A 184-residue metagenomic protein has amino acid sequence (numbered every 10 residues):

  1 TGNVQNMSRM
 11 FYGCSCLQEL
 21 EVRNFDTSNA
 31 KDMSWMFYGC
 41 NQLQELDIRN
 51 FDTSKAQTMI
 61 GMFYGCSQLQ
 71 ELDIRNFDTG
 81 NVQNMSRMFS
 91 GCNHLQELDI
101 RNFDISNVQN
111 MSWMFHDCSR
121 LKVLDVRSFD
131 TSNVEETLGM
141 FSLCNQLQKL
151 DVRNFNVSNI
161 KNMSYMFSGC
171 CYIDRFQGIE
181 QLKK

Functional and structural regions predicted by a protein language model:
T1-K184: Negatively charged
